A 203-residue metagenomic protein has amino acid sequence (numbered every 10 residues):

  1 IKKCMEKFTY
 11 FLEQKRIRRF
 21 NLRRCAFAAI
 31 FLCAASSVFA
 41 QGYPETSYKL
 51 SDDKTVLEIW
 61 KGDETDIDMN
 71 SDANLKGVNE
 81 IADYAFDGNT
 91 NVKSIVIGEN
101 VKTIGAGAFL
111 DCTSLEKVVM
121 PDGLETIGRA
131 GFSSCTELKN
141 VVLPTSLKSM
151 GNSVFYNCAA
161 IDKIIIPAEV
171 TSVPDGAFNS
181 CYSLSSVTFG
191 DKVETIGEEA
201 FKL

Functional and structural regions predicted by a protein language model:
C4, F8-F27: Bacterial N-terminal signal peptides that target proteins for export
I30: Active-site-proximal or metal-binding-adjacent scaffold patches in catalytic folds
V38-P44: Boundary at the C-terminal end of the N-terminal hydrophobic targeting segment
F39, T195-L203: Short, intrinsically disordered, charge-balanced linker/junction segments flanking boundaries in proteins
E45-D52, G62-E80, T90-T103, T113-T126 (+3 more regions): Structural signature of tandem-repeat unit edges
T55-I59: A short, structured beta-strand/loop element
D83-A85, G105-A108, G128-S133, G151-Y156 (+2 more regions): Consensus positions within tandem repeat domains that build extended binding/scaffold surfaces
